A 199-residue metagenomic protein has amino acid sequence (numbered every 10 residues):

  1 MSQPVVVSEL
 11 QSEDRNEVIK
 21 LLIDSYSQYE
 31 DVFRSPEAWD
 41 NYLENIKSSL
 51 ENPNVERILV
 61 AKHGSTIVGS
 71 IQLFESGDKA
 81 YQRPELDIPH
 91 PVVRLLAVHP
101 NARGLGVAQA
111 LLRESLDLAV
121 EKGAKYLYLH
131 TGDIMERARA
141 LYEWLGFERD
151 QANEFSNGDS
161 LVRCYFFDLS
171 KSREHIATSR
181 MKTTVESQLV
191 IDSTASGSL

Functional and structural regions predicted by a protein language model:
V6, S12, I23-S48, E56: Conserved GNAT-fold acetyl-CoA-binding loop/helix
Q11, L21-D24, L86-H90, K125-Y128 (+2 more regions): C-terminal "cap" of GNAT-fold acetyltransferases
K47-V60, V92: A short helix-loop-beta-strand connector motif used in the catalytic cores of GNAT acetyltransferases and, in some
V60, T66-E75, V92, A97: Conserved beta-strand in the GNAT
G77-L86: A short, polar/charged loop-to-alpha-helix boundary motif
I88, R94-R103: A short, internal acetyl-CoA/4′-phosphopantetheine-binding micro-motif in the GNAT/acyltransferase core
V98, G104-D117, E143-W144: Conserved acetyl-CoA-binding loop-helix of GNAT-fold acetyltransferases
